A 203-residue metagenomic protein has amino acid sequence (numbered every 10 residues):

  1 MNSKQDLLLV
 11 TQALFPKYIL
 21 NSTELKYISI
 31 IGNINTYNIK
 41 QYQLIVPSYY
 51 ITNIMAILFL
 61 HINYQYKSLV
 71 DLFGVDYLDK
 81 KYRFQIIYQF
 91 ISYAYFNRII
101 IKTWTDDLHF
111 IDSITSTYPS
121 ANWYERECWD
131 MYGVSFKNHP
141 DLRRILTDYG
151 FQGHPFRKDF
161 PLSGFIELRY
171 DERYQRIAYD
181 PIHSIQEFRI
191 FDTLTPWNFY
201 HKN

Functional and structural regions predicted by a protein language model:
M1-N203: Terminal low-complexity/charged segments
